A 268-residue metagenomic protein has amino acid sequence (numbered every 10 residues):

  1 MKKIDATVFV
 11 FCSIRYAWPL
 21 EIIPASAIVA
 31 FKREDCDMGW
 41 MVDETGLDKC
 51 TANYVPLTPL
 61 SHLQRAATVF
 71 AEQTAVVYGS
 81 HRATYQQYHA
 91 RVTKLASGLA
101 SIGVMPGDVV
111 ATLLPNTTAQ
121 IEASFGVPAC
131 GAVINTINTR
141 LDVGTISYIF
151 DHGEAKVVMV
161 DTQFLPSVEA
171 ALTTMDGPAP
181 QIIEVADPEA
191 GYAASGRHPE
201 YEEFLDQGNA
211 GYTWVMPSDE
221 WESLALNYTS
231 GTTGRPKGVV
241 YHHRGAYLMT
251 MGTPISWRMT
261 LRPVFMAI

Functional and structural regions predicted by a protein language model:
I23-S26, A30-P56: Flexible, non-catalytic linker and terminal segments flanking ANL/adenylate-forming cores
F31, S101-I102, A129-D206, P217: Structural core segment of the AMP-binding/adenylate-forming
N53-A75, A90: A short N-terminal helical cap/helix-turn-helix that marks the beginning of AMP-binding/adenylate-forming
L63-R65, A100, T118-I137, G144-S147 (+1 more regions): Hydrophobic alpha-helical segments in the ANL/AMP-binding
A71, I183-E184, R197-E202, D206-Y228 (+2 more regions): Conserved pre-ATP/AMP-binding loop-to-beta segment of ANL
E72-T117, I121-F125, D142-S147, R197 (+1 more regions): Conserved AMP-binding/adenylate-forming core of the ANL superfamily
T84-Q86, L224-M249: Conserved AMP-binding A3 loop
L114-T117, N138, M259, F265-I268: Conserved AMP-binding
